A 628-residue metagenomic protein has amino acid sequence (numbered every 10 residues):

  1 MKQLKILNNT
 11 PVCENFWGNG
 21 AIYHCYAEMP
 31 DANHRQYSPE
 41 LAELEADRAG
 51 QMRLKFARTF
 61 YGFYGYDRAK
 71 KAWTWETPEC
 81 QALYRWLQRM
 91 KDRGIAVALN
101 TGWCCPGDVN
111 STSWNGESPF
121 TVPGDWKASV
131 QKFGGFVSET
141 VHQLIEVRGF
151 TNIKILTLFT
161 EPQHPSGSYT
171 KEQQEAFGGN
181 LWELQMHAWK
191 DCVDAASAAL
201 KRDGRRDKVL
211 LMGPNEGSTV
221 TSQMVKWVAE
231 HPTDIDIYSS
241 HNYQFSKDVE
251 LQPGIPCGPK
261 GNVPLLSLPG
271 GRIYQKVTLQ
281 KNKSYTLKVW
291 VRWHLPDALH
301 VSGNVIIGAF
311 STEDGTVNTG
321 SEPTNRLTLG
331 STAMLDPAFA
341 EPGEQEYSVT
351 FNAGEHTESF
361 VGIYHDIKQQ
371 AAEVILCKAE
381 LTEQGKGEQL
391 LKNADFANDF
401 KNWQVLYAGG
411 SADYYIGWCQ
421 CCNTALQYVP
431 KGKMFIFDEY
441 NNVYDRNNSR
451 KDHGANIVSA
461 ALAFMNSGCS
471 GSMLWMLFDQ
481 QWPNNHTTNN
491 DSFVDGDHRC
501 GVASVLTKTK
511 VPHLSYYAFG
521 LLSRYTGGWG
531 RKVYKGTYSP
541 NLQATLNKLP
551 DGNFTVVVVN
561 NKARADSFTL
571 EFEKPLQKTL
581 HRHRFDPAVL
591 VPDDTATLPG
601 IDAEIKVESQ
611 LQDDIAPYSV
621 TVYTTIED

Functional and structural regions predicted by a protein language model:
M1-D47, S302, D336-P337, T357-G362 (+3 more regions): Mature N-terminal, pre-catalytic/accessory segment of carbohydrate-active enzymes
K2-N8, E40-A46, P78-R85, E139 (+5 more regions): Alpha-helical scaffolding within the catalytic cores of extracellular/periplasmic polymer-degrading hydrolases
A49-E250, K283, R292-H300, T357: Substrate-binding cleft and catalytic face of glycoside hydrolase catalytic domains, especially the flexible beta-alpha
L184-Q252, F310-S311, D366-E373, Y407-A460 (+1 more regions): Noncatalytic carbohydrate-binding groove/subsite architecture in carbohydrate-active enzymes
D248-I416, L549, N561: Extracellular and organelle-lumenal recognition/adhesion modules and their flexible linkers in secreted
F437-L542: Aromatic/acidic polysaccharide-binding cleft in carbohydrate-active enzymes
T537-Q577, H583, P587, Y618-S619: Carbohydrate-binding surface patches
P599-D628: C-terminal beta-strand-rich structural cap/linker in extracellular carbohydrate-active enzymes
